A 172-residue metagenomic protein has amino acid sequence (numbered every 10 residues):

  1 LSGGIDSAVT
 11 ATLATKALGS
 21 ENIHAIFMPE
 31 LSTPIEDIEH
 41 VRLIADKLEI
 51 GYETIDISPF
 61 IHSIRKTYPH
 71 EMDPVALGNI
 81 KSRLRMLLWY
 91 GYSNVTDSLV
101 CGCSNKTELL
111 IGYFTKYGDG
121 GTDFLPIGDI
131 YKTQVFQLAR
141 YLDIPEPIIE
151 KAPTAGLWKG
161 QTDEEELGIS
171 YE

Functional and structural regions predicted by a protein language model:
L1-L110: ATP-dependent adenylation/nucleotidyltransferase module used to activate substrates
D46, A76-L84, L99-S170: Catalytic subdomain that performs nucleotidyl-dependent activation
